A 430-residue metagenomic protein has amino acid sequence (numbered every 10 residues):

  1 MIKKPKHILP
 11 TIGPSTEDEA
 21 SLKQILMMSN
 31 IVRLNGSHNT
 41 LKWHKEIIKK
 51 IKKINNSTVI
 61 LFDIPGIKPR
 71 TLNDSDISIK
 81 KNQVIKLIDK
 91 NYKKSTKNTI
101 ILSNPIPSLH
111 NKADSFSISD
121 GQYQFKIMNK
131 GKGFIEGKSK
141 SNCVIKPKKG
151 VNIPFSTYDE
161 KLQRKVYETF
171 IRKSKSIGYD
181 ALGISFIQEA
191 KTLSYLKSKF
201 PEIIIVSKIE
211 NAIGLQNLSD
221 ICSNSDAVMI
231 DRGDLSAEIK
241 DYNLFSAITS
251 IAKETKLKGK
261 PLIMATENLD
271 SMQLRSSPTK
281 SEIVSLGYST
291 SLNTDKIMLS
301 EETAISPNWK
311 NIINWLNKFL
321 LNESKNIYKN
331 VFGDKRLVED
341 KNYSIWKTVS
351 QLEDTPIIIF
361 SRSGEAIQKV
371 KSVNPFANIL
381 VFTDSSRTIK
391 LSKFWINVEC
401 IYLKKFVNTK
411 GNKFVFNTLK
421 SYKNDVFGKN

Functional and structural regions predicted by a protein language model:
M1-N430: Non-catalytic helical/linker scaffolds that mediate oligomerization, partner binding, and domain coupling around large
